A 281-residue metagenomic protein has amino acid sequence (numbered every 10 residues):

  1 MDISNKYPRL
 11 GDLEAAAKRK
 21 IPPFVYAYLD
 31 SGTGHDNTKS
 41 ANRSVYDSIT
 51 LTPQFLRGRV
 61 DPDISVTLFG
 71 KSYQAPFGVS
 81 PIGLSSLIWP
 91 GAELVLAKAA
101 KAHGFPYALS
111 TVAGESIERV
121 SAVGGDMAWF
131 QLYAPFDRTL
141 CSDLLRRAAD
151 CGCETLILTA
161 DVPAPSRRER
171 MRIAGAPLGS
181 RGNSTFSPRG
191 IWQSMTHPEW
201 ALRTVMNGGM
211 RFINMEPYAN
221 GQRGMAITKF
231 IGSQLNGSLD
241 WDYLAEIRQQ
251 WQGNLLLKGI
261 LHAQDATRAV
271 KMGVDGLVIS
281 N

Functional and structural regions predicted by a protein language model:
M1-G70, G179-G182, F186-L239: An N-cap/entry alpha-helix motif that binds or orients negatively charged groups
V25, F69, Y73-F77, D126 (+1 more regions): A generic secondary-structure signal marking the coil-to-beta-strand transition
G58-I64, A113-R119, P135, D161-P163: Short, glycine/charge-rich beta-strand/loop segments that flank catalytic centers and engage negatively charged groups
Y73-V112: Glycine-rich active-site/cofactor-binding loop and its immediate structural neighborhood
F77-S80, Y107-L109, A128-L132, L156 (+2 more regions): Hydrophobic faces of well-ordered beta-strands that scaffold small-molecule active sites in alpha/beta enzyme cores
L84, K98, R119-V123, F136-N281: Alpha/beta enzyme core
A102-V123, M127-C141: A gly/proline- and charged-residue-enriched helix-loop-helix capping module
